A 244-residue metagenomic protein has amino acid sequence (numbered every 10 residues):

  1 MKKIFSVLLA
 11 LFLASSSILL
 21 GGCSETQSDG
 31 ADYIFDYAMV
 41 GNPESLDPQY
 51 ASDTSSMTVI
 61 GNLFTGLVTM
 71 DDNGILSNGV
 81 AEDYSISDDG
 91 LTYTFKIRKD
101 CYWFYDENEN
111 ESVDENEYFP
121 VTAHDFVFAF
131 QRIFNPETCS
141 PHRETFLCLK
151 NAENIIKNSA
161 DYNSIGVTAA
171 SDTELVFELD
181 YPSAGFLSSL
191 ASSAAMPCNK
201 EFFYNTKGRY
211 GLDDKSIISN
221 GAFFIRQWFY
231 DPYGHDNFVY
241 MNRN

Functional and structural regions predicted by a protein language model:
M1-V7: Positively charged n-region of N-terminal signal peptides that target proteins for export
L13, S17-I18: Hydrophobic core
L20-G22: C-terminal motif of bacterial Sec signal peptides marking the signal peptidase cleavage site
S24-T26: Bacterial signal peptide processing site
A31-G41, T92-K96, F126, L175-V176 (+2 more regions): Short, well-ordered beta-strand elements
A38-D88, I218: N-terminal lobe/hinge region of extracytoplasmic solute-binding protein
E82-H142: Aromatic- and charge-enriched surface segment that lines or borders ligand/interaction sites
A160-S164, D172-T173, E178-N244: Gly/Pro-rich hinge or "lid" segments in bacterial periplasmic/extracellular proteins
